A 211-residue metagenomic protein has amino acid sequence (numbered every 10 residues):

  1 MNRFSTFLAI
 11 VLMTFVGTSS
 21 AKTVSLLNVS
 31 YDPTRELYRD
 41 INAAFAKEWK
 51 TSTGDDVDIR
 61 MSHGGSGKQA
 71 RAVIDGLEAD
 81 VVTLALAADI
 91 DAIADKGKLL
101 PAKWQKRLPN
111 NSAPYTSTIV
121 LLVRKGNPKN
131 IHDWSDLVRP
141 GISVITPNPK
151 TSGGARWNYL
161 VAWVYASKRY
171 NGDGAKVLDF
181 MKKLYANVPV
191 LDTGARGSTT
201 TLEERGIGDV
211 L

Functional and structural regions predicted by a protein language model:
M1-L8: Bacterial N-terminal signal peptides that target proteins for export
V11-L12: Repetitive helical segments and hydrophobic/amphipathic motifs
V16-T18: N-terminal signal peptide c-region/cleavage motif recognized by signal peptidases
A21-K96, K106-L108: Early extracytoplasmic/lumenal segment of secretory-pathway proteins
R35-N42, A46, G67-A70, I74 (+8 more regions): Extracytoplasmic/secreted envelope proteins and their assembly/folding machinery, especially bacterial periplasmic
G76-T83, G141-S143, R205-L211: Alpha-to-beta junction loops
A94-K168: A conserved helix-loop-strand patch within extracytoplasmic ligand-binding domains of the periplasmic binding
R169-L211: Ligand-binding pocket segment of bilobal, Venus flytrap-like solute-binding proteins
